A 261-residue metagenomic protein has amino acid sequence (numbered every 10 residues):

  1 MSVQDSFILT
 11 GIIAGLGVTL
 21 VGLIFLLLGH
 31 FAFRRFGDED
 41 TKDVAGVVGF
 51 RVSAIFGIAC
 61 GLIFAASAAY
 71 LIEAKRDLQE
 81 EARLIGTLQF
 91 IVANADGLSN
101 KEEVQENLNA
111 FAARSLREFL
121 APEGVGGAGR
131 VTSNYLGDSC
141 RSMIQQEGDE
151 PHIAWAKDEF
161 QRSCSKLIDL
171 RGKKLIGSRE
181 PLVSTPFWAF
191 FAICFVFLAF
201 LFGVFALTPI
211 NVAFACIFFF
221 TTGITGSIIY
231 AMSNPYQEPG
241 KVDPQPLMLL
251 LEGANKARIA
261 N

Functional and structural regions predicted by a protein language model:
S2-R35, L175-N261: Alpha-helical transmembrane anchor segments
G15-L16, F25-L26, H30-F33, D43-A68: Membrane-embedded hydrophobic alpha-helical segments
R35-V48, E81, L88: Membrane-interface amphipathic/juxtamembrane segments adjacent to transmembrane helices
G49-S53, V92-A95, L251-N261: Cytosolic juxtamembrane regulatory segments of multi-pass membrane proteins
I58-Q79, S233: Transmembrane signal-anchor/signal-peptide helices with a preference for the extracytoplasmic
A65-A66, L98-R114, E238-L249: Juxtamembrane/interfacial segments around transmembrane helices
L71-A82, T87, E238-G253: Functional transmembrane-helix hotspots
A74, E80, G86-G177: Structured inter-helical modules in multipass membrane proteins
